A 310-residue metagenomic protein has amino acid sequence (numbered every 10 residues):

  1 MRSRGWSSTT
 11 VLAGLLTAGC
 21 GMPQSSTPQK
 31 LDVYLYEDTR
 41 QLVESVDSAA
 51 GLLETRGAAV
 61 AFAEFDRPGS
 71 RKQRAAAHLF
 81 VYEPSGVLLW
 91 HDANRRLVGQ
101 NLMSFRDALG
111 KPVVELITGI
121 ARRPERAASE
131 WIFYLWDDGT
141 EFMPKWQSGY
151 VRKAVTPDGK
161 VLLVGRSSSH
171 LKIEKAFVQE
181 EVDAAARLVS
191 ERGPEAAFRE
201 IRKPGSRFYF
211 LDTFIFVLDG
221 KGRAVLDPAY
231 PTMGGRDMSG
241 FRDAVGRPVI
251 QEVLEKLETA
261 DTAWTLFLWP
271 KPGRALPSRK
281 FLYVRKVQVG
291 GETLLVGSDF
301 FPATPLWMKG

Functional and structural regions predicted by a protein language model:
M1-V11: Bacterial N-terminal signal peptides that target proteins for export
T9-G19: Bacterial N-terminal signal peptides
G21, S25-A63, R67-K72, K145-S148 (+4 more regions): Juxtamembrane extracytoplasmic/periplasmic/luminal helical "stalk" adjacent to the first N-terminal
V46, G51-G57, G110-L135, R192 (+1 more regions): Soluble sensory domains of the PAS superfamily and closely related sensory modules
T55-G57, G69, V98-G110, T140 (+9 more regions): Polar/charged low-complexity regions in secreted precursors and cytosolic/nuclear IDRs
G69-P124, Y209-A260: Extracytoplasmic ligand-binding sensor domains of the Cache superfamily
Q100-M103, E174-F177, G235-S239, P305-G310: A short, polar/proline- and glycine-enriched secondary-structure boundary/capping micro-motif
I120-I173, D261-P305: Sensory/regulatory domains in signal-transduction proteins
